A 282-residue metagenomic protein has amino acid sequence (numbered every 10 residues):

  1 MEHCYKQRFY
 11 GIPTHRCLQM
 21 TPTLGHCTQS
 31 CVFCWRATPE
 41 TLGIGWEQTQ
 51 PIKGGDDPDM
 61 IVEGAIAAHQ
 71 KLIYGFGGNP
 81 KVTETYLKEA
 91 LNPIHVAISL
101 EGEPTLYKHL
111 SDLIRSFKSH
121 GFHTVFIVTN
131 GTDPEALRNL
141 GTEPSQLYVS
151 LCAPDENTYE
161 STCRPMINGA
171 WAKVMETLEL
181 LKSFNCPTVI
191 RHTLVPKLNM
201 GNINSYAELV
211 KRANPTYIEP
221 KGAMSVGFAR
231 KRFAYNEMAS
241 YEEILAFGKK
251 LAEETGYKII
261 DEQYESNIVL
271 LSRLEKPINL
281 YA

Functional and structural regions predicted by a protein language model:
M1, I12, R16-Q19, S225-A229 (+1 more regions): Accessory C-terminal segments flanking Radical SAM cores
M1-L24, T38-I61, A65-T85, E89-A90: N-terminal [4Fe-4S]-dependent radical SAM core
H15, L91-P93, Q263-N267: Short Gly/Ser/Thr- and Asp/Glu-enriched loop/turn motifs at secondary-structure junctions
M20, C27, C31-C34: Short cysteine clusters
V32, A37-W46, M224-A229: Surface-exposed beta-strand-to-loop junctions that form interaction patches on eukaryotic regulatory domains
G78-Y235, A239-E242: Conserved AdoMet/S-adenosylmethionine-binding subsite of the radical SAM
K211, E242-A282: C-terminal accessory regions of radical SAM enzymes
